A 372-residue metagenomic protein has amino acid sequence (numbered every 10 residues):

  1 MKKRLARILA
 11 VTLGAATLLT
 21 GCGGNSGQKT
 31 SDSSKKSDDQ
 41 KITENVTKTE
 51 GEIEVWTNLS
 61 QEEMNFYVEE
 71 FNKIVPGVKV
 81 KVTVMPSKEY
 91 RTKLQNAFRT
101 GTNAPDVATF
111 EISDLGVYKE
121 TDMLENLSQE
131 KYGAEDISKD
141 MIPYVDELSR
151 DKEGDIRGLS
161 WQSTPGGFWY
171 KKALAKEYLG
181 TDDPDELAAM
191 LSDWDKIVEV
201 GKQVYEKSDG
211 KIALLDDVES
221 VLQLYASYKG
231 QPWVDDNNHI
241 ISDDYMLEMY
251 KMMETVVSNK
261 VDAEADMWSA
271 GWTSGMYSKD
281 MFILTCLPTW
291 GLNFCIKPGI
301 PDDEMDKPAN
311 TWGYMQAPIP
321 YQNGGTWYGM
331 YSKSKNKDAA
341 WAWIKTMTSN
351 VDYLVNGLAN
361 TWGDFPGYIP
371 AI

Functional and structural regions predicted by a protein language model:
M1-E52: Short, low-complexity disordered leader/linker segments with a strong preference for bacterial N-terminal type II
K41-I42, E111-G167, D195, A226 (+1 more regions): Hinge/lid segment of periplasmic solute-binding proteins
E44, K48-L59, V78-T83, D106-V107: Short, well-ordered beta-strand elements
E70-M141, E177-L179, S274-L284, D302-D306: Extracytoplasmic "Venus flytrap"/periplasmic binding protein-like
K73, K79, S258-N259, D302-A371: Extracytoplasmic/periplasmic substrate-recognition and gating elements
D151-F168, W194-H239, Y245-E248, F282-L284: Extracytoplasmic/periplasmic solute-binding protein
G167-Y170, A175, A226, Y328-M330: Short glycine- and hydrophobic/aromatic-rich loop-to-beta-strand nucleating segment in the catalytic cores
K196-K202, D235-S269, T311-G313: Glycine-centered hinge/linker elements that transmit conformational signals in sensory and ligand-binding systems
